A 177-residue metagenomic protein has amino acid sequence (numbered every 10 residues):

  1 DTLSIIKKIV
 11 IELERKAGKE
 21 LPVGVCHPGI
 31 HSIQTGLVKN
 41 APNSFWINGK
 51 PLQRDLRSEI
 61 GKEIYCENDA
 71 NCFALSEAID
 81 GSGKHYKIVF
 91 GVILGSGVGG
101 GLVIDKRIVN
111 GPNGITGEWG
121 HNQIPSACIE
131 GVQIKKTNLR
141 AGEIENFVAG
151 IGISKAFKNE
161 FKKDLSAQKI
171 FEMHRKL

Functional and structural regions predicted by a protein language model:
D1, Y65, I79-L177: Glycine/GP-enriched mid-protein hinge/lid loop-to-helix segment characteristic of carbohydrate kinases
T2-K7, I11, R15, K19-V23 (+2 more regions): Glycine-rich phosphate-binding loop and adjoining helix at the ATP-binding site of ATP-dependent phosphoryl-transfer
P28-H31, G95-G97: Short glycine-rich anion-binding loops that position phosphate/pyrophosphate groups of nucleotides and phosphorylated
